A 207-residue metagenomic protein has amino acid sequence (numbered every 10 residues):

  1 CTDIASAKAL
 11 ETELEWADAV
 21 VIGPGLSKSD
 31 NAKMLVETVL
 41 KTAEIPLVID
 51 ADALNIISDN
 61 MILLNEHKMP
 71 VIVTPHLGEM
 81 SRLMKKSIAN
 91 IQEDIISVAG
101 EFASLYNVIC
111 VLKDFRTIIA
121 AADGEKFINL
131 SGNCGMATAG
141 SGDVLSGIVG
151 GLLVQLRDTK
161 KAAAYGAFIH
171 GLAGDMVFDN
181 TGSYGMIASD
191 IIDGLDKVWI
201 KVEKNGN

Functional and structural regions predicted by a protein language model:
C1-S131, E203-N207: Glycine-rich phosphate/dinucleotide-binding loop and adjoining beta-alpha-beta core of small-molecule
L63, G124, R157, T181 (+1 more regions): N-terminal loops that bind phosphate or other acidic moieties and the adjacent beta-alpha structural core
R82, T138-I169: Short, small-residue alpha-helix embedded
I88-D94, L156-A164, G182-M186: Short, charged, surface-exposed loops that flank catalytic or proteolytic processing sites
S97-G100, F127, S146-G147, K160 (+1 more regions): Feature representing long, continuous alpha-helical segments
I128-G140: Short pre-catalytic strand/loop immediately N-terminal to key active-site residues, enriched for Gly-Thr
L172-N207: Charged C-terminal helix
